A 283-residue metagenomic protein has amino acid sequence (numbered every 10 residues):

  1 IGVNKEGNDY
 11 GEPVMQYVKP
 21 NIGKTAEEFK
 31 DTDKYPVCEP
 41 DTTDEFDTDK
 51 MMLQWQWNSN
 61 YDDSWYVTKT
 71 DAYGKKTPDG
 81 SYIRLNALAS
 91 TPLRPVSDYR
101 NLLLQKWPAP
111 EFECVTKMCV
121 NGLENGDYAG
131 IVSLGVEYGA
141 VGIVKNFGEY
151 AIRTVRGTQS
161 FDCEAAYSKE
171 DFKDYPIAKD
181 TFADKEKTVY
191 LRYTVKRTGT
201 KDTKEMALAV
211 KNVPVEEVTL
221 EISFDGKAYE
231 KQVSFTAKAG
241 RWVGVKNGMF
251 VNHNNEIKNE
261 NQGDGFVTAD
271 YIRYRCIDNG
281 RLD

Functional and structural regions predicted by a protein language model:
G2-D283: Extracellular glycan-recognition regions
